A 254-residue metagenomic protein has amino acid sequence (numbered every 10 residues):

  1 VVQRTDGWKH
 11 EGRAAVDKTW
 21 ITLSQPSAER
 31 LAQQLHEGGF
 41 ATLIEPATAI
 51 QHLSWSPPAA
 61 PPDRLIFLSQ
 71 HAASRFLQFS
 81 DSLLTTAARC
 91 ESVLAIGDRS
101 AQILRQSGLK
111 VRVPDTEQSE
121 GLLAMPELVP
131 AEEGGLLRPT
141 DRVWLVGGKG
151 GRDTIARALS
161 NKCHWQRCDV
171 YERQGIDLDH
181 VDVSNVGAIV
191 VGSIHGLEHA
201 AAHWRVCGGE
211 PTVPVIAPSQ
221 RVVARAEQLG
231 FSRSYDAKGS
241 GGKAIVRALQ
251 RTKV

Functional and structural regions predicted by a protein language model:
R4, W8, G12-V254: Signature of uroporphyrinogen-III synthase
